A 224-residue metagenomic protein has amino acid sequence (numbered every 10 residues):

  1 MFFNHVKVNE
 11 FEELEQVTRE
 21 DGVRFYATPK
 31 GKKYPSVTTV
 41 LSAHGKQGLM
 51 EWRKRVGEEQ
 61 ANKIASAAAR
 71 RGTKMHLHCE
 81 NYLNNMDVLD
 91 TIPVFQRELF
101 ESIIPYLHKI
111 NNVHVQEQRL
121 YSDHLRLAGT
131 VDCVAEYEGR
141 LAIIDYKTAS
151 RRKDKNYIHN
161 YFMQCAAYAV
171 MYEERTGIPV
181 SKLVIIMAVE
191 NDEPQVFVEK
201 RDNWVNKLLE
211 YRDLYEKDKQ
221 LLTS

Functional and structural regions predicted by a protein language model:
M1-A128: Metal-dependent nuclease catalytic cores that hydrolyze phosphodiester bonds in DNA/RNA, characterized by
V115-L221: Mg2+/Mn2+-dependent nuclease catalytic core
